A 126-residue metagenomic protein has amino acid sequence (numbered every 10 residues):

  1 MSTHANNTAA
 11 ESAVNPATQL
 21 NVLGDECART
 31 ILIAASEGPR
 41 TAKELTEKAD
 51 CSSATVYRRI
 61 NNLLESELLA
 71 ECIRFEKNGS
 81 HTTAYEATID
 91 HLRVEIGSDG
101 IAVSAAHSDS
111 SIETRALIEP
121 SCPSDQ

Functional and structural regions predicted by a protein language model:
M1-Q19: N-terminal leader segment of winged-helix/HTH proteins
A13-E26, T41, R74-I96: Short, cationic-aromatic polyanion-contact patches
R29-A35: Hydrophobic residues on short alpha-helical segments
I31, E44-D50, L63: A short acidic, leucine-rich amphipathic alpha-helix
E67-L68: Glycine-centered, phosphate/nucleic-acid-interacting loop/turn motifs that mediate DNA/RNA or nucleotide
D90-Q126: Amphipathic alpha-helical dimerization/coiled-coil segments that flank or bridge DNA-binding/regulatory modules
